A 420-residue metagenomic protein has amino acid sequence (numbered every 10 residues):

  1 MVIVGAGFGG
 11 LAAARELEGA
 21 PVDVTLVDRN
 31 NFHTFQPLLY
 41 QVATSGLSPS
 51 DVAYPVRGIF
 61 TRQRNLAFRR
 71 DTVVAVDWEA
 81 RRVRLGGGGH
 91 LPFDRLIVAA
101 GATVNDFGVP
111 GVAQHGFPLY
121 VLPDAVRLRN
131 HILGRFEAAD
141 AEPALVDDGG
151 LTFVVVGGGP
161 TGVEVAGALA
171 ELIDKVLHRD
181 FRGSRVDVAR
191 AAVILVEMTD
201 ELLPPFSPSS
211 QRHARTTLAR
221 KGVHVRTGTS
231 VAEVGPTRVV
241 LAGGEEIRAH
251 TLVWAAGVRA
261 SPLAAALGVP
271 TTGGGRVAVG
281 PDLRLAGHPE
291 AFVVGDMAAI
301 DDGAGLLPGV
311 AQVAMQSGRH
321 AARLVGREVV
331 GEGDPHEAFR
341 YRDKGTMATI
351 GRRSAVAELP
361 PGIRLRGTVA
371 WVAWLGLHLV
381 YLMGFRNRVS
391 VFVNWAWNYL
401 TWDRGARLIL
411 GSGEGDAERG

Functional and structural regions predicted by a protein language model:
M1-A67, V74, F153, P160-F206 (+1 more regions): Beta1-alpha1 glycine-rich phosphate/pyrophosphate-binding loop at the start of Rossmann-like nucleotide-binding domains
V2-V4, L91-T103, V231, V239 (+2 more regions): Short hydrophobic core segments
G9, G101-V104, A166, V258-A260: Short glycine-rich anion-binding loops that position phosphate/pyrophosphate groups of nucleotides and phosphorylated
R64-A75, A170-P281, L285-G287, G333: A Rossmann-like FAD-binding core segment of flavoenzymes
L66-V154, V253: FAD-binding core/adjacent interface of flavoenzyme oxidoreductases
Q114-A144, T237-V240, E246-S317, R323: FAD-site-proximal beta/loop scaffold in flavoenzymes
D147-F206, S210-H213, H224-R226, P308-A338 (+1 more regions): Rossmann-like dinucleotide-binding core of oxidoreductases
A322-G420: C-terminal, flexible cofactor-proximal segment of oxidoreductases
